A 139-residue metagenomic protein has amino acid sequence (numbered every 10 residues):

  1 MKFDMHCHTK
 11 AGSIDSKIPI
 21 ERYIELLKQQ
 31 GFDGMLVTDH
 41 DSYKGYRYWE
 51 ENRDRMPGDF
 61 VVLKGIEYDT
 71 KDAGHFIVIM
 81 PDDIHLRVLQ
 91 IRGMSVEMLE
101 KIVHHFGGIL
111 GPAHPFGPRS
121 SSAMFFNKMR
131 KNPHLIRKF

Functional and structural regions predicted by a protein language model:
M1-K71: An N-terminally biased module of ancient metal coordination in phosphate/nucleic-acid-related enzymes
D41-F139: Extended substrate/RNA-proximal surfaces in nucleic-acid metabolism proteins
